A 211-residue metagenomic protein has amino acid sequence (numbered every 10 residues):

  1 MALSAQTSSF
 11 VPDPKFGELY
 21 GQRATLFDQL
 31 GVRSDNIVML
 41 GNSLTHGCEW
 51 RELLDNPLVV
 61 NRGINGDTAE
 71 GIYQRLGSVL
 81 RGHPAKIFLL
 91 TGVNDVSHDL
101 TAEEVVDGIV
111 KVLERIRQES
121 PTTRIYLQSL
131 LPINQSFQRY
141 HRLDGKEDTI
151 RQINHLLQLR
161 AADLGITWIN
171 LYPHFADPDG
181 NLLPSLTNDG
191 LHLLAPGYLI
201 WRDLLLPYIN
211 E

Functional and structural regions predicted by a protein language model:
M1-V38, H46, W50, N210: N-terminal secretory targeting modules
F10-P14, N56-A69, S97, G190: Acidic/histidine-rich helix-loop elements that form or flank divalent-metal/phosphate-binding sites at the catalytic
V38-L40, V60: Conserved beta-strand elements of the Class I
L40-G41, Q128: Short hydrophobic segments within beta-strands
S43, I64, V93-N94: Active-site metal-binding loops of divalent metal-dependent hydrolases
L44-T45, L157: Alpha-helix capping/helix-boundary segments
T45, G66, P173: Short, glycine/acidic-enriched loop or turn micro-motifs at the edges of active sites
E52-L54, L58, Q74-E211: Alpha-helical cap/lid subdomain in secreted, periplasmic, or secretory-pathway luminal O-acyl-processing enzymes
